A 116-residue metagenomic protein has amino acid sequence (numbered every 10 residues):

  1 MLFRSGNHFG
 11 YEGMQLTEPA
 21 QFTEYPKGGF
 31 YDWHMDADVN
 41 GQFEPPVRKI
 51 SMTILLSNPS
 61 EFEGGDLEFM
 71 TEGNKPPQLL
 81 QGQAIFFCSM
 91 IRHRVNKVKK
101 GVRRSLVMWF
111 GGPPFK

Functional and structural regions predicted by a protein language model:
M1-A84, M90-K116: Fe(II)/2-oxoglutarate oxygenase catalytic core
